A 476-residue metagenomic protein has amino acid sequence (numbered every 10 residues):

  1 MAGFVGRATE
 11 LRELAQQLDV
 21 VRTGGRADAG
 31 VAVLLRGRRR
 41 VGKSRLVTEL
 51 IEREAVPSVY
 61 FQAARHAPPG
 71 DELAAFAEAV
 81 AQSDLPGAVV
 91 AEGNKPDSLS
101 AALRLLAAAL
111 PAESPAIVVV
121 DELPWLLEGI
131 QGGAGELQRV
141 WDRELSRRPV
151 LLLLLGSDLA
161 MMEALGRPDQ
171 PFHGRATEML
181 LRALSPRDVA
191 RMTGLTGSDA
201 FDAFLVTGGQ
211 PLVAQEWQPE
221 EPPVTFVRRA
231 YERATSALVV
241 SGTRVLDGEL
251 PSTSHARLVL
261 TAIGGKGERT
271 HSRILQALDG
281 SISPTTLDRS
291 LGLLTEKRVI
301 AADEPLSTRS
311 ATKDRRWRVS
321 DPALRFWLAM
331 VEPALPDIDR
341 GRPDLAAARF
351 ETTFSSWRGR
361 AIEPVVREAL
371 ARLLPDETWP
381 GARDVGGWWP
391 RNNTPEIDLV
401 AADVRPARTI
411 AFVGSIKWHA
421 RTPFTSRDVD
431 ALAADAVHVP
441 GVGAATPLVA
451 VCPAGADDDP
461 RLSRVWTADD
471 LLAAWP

Functional and structural regions predicted by a protein language model:
V33-R36, W125-D169: Sensor-1/coupling segment of RecA-like P-loop NTPase cores
R36-S58: P-loop NTPase Walker A phosphate-binding motif
S58-V59, H66-V90, L105-A107, F326: Conserved NTP-binding/hydrolysis module of P-loop NTPases
G87-V119, L126-E128, V140-L151: Mid-core helix/loop region of P-loop NTP-binding domains shared across ATPases and GTPases
A176-F201: Conserved small helical "lid"/interfacial subdomain of P-loop NTPases
W217-P219, F226-E396: Accessory nucleic acid-recognition modules appended to NTPase machines
L370, I397-D403, A407-A420, L432 (+1 more regions): Conserved catalytic cores of phosphodiester-cleaving nucleases, focusing on short active-site segments
A444-P476: Domain-level recognition of nuclease-like catalytic cores that cleave nucleotide substrates
